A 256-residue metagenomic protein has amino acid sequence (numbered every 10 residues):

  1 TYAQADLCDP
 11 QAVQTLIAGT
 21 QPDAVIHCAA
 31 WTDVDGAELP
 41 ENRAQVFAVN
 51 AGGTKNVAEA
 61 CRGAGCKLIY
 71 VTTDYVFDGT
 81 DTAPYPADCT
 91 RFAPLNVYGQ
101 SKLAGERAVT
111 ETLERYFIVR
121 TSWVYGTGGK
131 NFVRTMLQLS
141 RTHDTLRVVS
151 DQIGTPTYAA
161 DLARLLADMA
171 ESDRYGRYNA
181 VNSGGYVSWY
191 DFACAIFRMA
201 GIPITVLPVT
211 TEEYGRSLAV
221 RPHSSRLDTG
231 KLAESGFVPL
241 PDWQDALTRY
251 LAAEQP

Functional and structural regions predicted by a protein language model:
L7-V49: NAD(P)H-binding glycine-rich loop region in Rossmannoid oxidoreductase-like domains and their noncatalytic homologs
D35-A44, G79-A83, G129-K130: Conserved catalytic-core motifs of eukaryotic protein kinase domains, centered on the activation segment
A48-G53, G63, K67, V76-V119 (+1 more regions): Catalytic helix-loop patch of NAD(P)-dependent Rossmann-fold dehydrogenases
R91, M136-R147, A200-T211: A short C-terminal helix-loop "cap" of Rossmann-like NAD(P)-dependent dehydrogenase/epimerase domains
R107-G154, A160-D161: NAD(P)-dependent short-chain dehydrogenase/reductase
L165, S172-S217, W243, L251: Mid/C-terminal beta-alpha module of Rossmann-like enzyme folds, strongest in SDR-family dehydrogenases/epimerases
I204, V220-P256: C-terminal amphipathic/interface module of NAD(P)-dependent oxidoreductases and related NAD-binding regulators
